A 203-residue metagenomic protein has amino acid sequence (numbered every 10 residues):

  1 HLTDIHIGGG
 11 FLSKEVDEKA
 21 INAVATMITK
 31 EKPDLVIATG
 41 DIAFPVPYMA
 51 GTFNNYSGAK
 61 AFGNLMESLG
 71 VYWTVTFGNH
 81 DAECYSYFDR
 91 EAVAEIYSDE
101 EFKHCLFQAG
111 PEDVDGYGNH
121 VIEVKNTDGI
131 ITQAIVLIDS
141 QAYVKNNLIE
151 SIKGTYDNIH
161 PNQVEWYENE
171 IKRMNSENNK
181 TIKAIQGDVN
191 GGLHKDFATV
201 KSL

Functional and structural regions predicted by a protein language model:
H1-Y56, A61: N-terminal active-site segment of His-dependent metallophosphoesterases
L2-T3, V36-D41, W73-N79, A184-G187 (+1 more regions): Active-site neighborhood of phospho(di)ester-bond hydrolases with catalytic His/Asp-centered motifs
S57-I182, G192-V200: Extended active-site neighborhood of metal-dependent phosphoesterases/phosphodiesterases
